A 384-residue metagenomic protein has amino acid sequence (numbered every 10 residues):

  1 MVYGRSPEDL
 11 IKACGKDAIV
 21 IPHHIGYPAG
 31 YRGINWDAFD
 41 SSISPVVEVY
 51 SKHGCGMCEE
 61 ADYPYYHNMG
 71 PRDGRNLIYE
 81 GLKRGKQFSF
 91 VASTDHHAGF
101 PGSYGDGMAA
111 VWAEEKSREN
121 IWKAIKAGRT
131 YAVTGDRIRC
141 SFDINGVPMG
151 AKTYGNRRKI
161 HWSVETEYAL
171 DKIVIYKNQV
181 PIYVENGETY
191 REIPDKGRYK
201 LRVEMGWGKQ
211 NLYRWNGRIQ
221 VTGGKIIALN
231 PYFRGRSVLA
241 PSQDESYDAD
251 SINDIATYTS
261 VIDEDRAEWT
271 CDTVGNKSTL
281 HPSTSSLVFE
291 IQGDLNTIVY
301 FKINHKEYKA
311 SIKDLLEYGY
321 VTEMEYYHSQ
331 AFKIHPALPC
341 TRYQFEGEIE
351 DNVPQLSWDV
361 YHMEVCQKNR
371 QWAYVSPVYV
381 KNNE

Functional and structural regions predicted by a protein language model:
M1-E384: Extended, charged catalytic domains and RNA/DNA-binding interfaces, predominantly in divalent-metal-using enzymes
